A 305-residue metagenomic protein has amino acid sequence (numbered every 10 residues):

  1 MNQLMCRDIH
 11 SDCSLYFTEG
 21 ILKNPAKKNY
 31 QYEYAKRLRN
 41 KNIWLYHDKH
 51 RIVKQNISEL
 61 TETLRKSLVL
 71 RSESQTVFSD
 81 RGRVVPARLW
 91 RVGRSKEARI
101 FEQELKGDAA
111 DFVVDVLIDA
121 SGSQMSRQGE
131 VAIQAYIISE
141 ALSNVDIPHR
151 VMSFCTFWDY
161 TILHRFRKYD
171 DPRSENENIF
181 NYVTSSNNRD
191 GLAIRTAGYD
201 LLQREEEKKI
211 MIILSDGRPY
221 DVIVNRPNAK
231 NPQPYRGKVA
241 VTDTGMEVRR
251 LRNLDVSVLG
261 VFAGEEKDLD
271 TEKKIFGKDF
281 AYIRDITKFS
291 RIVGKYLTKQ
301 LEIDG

Functional and structural regions predicted by a protein language model:
M1-D111: Acidic/polar low-complexity segments with low predicted structural confidence
W90-R91, K106-F166, I210-L214, L259-G264: Von Willebrand factor
D115-M125, N176-V183, K230: Glycine- and acidic
S123-A132, Y182-N187, Q233, G237-A240: Alpha-helix N-cap/helix-initiation motif
I162, K168-K209, D243, R250-R252 (+1 more regions): Von Willebrand factor
I162-I179, N231-A240, G277-K288: Acidic, Ser/Thr-rich peripheral helices and adjacent loops at domain boundaries
R218-E272: VWA/integrin I-like adhesion module and closely mimicked acidic/polar interface patches used
I275-G305: C-terminal helix of von Willebrand factor
